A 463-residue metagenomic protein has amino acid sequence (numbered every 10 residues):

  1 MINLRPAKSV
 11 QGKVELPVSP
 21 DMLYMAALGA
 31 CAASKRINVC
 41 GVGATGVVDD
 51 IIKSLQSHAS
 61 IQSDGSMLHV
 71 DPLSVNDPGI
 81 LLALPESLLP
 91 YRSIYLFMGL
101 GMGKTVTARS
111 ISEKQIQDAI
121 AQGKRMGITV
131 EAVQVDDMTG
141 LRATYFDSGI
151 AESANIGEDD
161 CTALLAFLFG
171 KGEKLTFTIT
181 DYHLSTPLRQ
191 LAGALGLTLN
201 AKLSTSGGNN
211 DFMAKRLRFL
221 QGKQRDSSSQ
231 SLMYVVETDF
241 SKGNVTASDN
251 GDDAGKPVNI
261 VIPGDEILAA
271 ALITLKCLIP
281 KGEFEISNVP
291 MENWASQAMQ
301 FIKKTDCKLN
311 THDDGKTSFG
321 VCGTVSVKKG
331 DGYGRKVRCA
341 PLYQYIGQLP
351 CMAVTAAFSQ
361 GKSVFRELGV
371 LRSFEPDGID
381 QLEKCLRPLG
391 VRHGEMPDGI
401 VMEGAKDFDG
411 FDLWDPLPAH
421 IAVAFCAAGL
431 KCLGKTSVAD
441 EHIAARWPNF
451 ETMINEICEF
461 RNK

Functional and structural regions predicted by a protein language model:
M1-K463: Short, structured segments at the rim of ligand-binding sites
